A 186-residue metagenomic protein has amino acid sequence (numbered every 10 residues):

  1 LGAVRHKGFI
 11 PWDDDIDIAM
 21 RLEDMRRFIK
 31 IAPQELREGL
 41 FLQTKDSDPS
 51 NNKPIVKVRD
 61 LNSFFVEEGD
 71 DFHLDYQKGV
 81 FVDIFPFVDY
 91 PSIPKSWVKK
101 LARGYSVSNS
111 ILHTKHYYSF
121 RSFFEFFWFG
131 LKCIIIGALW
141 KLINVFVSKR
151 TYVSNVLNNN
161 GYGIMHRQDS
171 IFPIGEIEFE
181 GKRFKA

Functional and structural regions predicted by a protein language model:
L1-I16, M20-R26, D169: Active-site nucleotide-donor binding segment shared across nucleotidyl transfer reactions
L22, I29-S92, S110-K185: Conserved catalytic core of two-metal-ion nucleotidyltransferases
I93-K99: A short secondary-structure junction signal
Y105: A contiguous, mid-domain pocket- or channel-lining segment that forms the substrate-recognition surface
